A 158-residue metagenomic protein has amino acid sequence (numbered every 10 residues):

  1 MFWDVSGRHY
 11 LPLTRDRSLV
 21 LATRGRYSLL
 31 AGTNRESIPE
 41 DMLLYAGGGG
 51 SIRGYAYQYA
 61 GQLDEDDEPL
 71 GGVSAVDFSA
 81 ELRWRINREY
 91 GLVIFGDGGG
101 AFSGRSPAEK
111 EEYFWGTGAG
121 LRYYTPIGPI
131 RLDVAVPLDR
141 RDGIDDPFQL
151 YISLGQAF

Functional and structural regions predicted by a protein language model:
M1, E68-G72, P107-Y113, D142-F148: Replace "Gram-negative outer membrane beta-barrel proteins" with "bacterial and organellar outer membrane beta-barrel
M1-Y90, I94-G98, F102-G104, Q156-A157: C-terminal outer-membrane beta-barrel translocator/porin domains of Gram-negative envelope proteins and their
W3-G7, T23, W115-A119, I130 (+1 more regions): One face of beta-strands
S28-D41, I130, V134-F148: Outer-membrane beta-barrel translocator/channel fold
I38-A46, E109-F114, Q149-Y151: Flexible, surface-exposed loop regions and adjacent strand-edge segments of Gram-negative outer-membrane beta-barrel
W84, G100-F102, L121-P129, V136: Short leucine-rich amphipathic alpha-helical surface patches
K110-T125: Strand-loop-strand
L121-I130, D146-F158: Outer-membrane beta-barrel "beta-signal"
